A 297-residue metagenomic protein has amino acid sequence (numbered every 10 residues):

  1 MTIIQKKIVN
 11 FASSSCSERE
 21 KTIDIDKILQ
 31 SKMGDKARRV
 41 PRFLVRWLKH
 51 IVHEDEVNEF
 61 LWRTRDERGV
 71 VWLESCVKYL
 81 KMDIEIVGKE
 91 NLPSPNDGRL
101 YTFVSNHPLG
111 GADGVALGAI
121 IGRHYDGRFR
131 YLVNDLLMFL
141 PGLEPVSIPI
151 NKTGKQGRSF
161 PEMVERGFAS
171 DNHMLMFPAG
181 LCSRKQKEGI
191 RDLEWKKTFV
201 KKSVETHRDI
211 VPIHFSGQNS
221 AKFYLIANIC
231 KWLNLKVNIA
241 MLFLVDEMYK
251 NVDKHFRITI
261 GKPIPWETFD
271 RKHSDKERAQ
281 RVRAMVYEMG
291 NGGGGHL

Functional and structural regions predicted by a protein language model:
T2-Y101, A112-A116, E144, L297: Membrane-anchoring hydrophobic helices of lipid-metabolizing enzymes
I25, R158-L297: Non-catalytic C-terminal accessory region of glycerolipid acyltransferases and related lyso-lipid remodeling enzymes
E56-E59, P95-D97, Y101-K155: Catalytic core of membrane glycerolipid acyltransferases/transacylases, capturing the structured, soluble-facing
W62, V77-D83, I150-Q156, E188-G189: Short, flexible loop segments at the rims of nucleotide/cofactor-binding pockets, characterized by
V70-W72, L140-V146, T259-P263: Short, basic/glycine-rich phosphate-binding loops at helix/coil junctions that contact nucleotide phosphates
D83-L92, V133-D135, R158-V164: Short, charged beta->alpha transition segments
V87-K89, L132-N134, I150-N151, G261-P263: Conserved beta-strand termini and adjacent loop/short-helix elements that scaffold enzyme active sites in alpha/beta
